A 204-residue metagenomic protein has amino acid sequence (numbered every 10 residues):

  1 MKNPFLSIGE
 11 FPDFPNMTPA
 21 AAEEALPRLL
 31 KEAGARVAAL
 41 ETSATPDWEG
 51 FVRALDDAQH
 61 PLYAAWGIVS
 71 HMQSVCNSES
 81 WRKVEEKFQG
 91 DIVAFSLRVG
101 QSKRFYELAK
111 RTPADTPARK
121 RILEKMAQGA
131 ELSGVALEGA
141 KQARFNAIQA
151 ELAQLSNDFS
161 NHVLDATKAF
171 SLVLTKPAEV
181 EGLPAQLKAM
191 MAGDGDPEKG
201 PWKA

Functional and structural regions predicted by a protein language model:
M1-A204: Zn2+-dependent metallopeptidase catalytic domains
